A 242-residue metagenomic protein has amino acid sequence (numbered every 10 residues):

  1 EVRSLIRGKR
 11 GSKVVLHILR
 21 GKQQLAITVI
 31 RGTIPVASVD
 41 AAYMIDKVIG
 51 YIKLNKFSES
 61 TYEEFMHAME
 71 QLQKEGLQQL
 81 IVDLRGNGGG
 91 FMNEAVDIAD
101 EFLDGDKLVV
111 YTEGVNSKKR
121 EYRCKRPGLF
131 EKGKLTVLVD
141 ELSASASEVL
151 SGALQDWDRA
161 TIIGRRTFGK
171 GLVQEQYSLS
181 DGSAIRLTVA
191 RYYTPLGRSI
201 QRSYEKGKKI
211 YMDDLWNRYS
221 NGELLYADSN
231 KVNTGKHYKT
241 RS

Functional and structural regions predicted by a protein language model:
E1-S180: Cleft-lining beta-strand/loop regions that shape enzyme active-site pockets
R186-L187: Short, small/polar residue-rich loop motifs at catalytic or cofactor-binding pockets
P195-S242: Conserved functional hotspot residues or short segments at active or partner-binding sites across diverse domains
